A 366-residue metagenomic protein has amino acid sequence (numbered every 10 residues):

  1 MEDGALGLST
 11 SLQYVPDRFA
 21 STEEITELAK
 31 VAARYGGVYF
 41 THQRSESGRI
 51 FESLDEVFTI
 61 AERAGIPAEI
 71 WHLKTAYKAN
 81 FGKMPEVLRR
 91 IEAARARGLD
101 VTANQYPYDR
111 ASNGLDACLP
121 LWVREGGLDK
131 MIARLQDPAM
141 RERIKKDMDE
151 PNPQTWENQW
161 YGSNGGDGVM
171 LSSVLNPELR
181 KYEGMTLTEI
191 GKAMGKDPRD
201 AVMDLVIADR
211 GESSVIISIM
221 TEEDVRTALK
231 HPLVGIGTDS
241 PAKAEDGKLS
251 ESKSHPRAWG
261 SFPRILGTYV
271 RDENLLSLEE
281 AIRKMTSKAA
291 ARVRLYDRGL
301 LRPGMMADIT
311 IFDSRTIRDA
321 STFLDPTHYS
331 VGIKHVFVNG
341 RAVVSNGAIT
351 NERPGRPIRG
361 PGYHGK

Functional and structural regions predicted by a protein language model:
M1-D17, I25, A29, T59-E62 (+2 more regions): Active-site neighborhoods of metal-dependent hydrolases
G4, H42, N104, G195 (+6 more regions): Divalent metal-coordination and catalytic microenvironments
L8, I25-L28, Y39-Q43, S53-V57 (+3 more regions): Extended, hydrophobic alpha-helical segments in both membrane/secreted and soluble proteins
Q13-V15, S45-E46, T75-A76, P107-R110 (+8 more regions): Short, glycine-/Ser/Thr-/acidic-enriched flexible segments
D17-A20, S45-F51, K78-F81: Acidic-and-aromatic substrate-binding clefts and catalytic sites of carbohydrate-active enzymes
D137, T227-L233, T238-D239, K243 (+1 more regions): C-terminal cap of metal-dependent C-N hydrolases
S213-M220, D224-V225, E273-I282, A290-P326: Acidic, glycine-enriched loop/beta-strand segments at the rims of small-molecule binding/catalytic pockets
A258-F262, P357, K366: Cofactor-binding beta-sheet edge motifs in enzyme active sites
